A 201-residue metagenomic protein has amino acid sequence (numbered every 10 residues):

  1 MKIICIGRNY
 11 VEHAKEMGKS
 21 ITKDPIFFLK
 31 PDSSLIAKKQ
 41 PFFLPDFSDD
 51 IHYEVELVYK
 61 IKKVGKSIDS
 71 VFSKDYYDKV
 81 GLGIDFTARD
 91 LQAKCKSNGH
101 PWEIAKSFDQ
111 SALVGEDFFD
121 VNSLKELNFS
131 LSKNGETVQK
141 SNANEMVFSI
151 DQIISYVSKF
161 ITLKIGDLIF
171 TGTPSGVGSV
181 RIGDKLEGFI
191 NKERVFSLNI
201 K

Functional and structural regions predicted by a protein language model:
M1-L168, G176-K201: Catalytic-core "active-site belt" of small-molecule-metabolizing enzymes, emphasizing His/Asp/Glu-rich regions
